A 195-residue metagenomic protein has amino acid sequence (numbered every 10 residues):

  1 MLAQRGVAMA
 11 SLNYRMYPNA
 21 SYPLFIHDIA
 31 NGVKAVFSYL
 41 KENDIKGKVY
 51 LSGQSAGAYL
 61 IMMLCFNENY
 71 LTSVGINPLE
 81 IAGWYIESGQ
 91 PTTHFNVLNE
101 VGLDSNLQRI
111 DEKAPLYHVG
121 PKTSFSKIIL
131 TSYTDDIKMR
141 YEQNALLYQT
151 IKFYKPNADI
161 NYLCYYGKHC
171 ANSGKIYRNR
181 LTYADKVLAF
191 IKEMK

Functional and structural regions predicted by a protein language model:
M1-S11: Short amphipathic alpha-helix adjacent to the substrate-entry channel of hydrolases
A3, V101-R109, Y133-N161, Y177-R178: Active-site-adjacent alpha-helix of alpha/beta-hydrolase-fold enzymes
A10-G47, I176-R180: Catalytic nucleophile-loop/oxyanion-hole region of alpha/beta-hydrolase and closely related hydrolase-like folds
A10-L12, E87, L163: The conserved SAM/SAH-binding core of class I Rossmann-like methyltransferase domains, concentrating on the hydrophobic
N13-Y17, Q90, K168: Short beta-to-alpha linker loops that shape the active-site pocket of alpha/beta-hydrolase fold enzymes
K34-N99, D111: Primarily recognizes the serine-hydrolase "nucleophile elbow" in alpha/beta-hydrolase and SGNH/GDSL folds
I76-L79, G83, G89-V97, S105-A145: The feature captures the conserved acid-bearing segment of alpha/beta-hydrolase catalytic domains
A145-Y148, F153-K195: C-terminal catalytic histidine-bearing segment of alpha/beta-hydrolase fold enzymes
